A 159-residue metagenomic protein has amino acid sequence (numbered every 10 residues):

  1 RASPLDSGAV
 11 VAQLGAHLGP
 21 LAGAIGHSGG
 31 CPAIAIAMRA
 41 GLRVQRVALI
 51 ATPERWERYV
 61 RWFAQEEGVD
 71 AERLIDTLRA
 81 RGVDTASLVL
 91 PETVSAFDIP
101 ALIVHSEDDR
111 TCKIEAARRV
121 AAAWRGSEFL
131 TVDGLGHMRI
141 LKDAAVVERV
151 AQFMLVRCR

Functional and structural regions predicted by a protein language model:
A2-A22: Alpha/beta-hydrolase active-site loop
I25-I34: Gly/Ala-rich beta-loop-alpha elbow adjacent to hydrolase catalytic centers
R39-G82: Hydrolase active-site cap/lid region
T77-V94, I99: Active-site nucleophile elbow and catalytic-triad environment of alpha/beta-hydrolase enzymes
A96-D98, I103-H105, D109: Short beta-strand/loop motif that positions the catalytic acidic residue of the alpha/beta-hydrolase fold
R110-A116: Conserved alpha/beta-hydrolase "acid-adjacent" motif
A121-M138: Catalytic histidine neighborhood in serine/cysteine hydrolases with alpha/beta-hydrolase-type architecture
L135-V147: Catalytic histidine-centered segment of alpha/beta-hydrolase-like enzymes
